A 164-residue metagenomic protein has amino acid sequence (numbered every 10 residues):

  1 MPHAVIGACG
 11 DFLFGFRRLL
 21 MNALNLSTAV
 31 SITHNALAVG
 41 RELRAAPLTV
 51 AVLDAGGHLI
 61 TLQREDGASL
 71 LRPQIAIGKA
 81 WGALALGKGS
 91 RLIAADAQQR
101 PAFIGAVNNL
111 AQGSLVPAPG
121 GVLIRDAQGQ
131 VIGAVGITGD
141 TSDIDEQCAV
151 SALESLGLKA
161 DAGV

Functional and structural regions predicted by a protein language model:
P2-H3, Q74: Intrinsically disordered, low-complexity regions enriched in Ser/Pro/Gly/Gln/His and often acidic
H3-L20: Short, Lys/Arg-enriched N-terminal segments with co-localized hydrophobic residues within the first ~10-30 amino acids
L19-V164: Flexible, solvent-exposed loop/hinge segments and secondary-structure transition points
